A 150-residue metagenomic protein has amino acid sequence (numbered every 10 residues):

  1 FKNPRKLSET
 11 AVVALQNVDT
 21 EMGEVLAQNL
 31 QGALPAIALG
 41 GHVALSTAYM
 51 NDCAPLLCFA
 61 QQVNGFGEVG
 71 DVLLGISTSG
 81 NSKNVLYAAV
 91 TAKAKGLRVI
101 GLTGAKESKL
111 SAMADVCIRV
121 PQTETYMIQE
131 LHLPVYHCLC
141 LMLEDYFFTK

Functional and structural regions predicted by a protein language model:
F1-T149: Glycine-rich phosphate-binding loops that contact phosphosugars or nucleotide phosphates
